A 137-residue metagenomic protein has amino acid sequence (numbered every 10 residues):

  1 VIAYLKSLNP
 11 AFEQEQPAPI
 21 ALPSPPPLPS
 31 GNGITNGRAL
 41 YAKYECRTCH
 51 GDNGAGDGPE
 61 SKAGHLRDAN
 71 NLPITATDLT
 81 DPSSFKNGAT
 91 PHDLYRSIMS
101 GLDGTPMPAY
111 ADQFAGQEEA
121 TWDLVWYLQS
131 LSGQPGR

Functional and structural regions predicted by a protein language model:
V1-P27, N87-D93, A111-L128: Periplasmic c-type cytochrome electron-transfer domains
A3-P10, K43, C49-G56, M99-S100 (+2 more regions): Detector for the c-type heme attachment site
P10-A42, G133-R137: Electrostatic cytochrome c docking/interface patches
F12-A18, G51-N53, G58-K62, P108-Y110 (+1 more regions): Short, solvent-exposed loop/turn and secondary-structure capping segments
P29-A55, K62-D68, L124: Sequence/structural segment immediately N-terminal to covalent heme-attachment motifs in c-type and related
A42-T48, D52-N53, T75, S83 (+2 more regions): Short pre-active-site segment immediately N-terminal to redox-active cysteine/selenocysteine motifs in thiol-based
G51-P91: Gly/Gly-Pro-rich "capping" loops immediately C-terminal to redox-active cysteine motifs in periplasmic/lumenal
D78-S83, M99-W122: Axial heme c-ligation environment in periplasmic c-type cytochrome domains
